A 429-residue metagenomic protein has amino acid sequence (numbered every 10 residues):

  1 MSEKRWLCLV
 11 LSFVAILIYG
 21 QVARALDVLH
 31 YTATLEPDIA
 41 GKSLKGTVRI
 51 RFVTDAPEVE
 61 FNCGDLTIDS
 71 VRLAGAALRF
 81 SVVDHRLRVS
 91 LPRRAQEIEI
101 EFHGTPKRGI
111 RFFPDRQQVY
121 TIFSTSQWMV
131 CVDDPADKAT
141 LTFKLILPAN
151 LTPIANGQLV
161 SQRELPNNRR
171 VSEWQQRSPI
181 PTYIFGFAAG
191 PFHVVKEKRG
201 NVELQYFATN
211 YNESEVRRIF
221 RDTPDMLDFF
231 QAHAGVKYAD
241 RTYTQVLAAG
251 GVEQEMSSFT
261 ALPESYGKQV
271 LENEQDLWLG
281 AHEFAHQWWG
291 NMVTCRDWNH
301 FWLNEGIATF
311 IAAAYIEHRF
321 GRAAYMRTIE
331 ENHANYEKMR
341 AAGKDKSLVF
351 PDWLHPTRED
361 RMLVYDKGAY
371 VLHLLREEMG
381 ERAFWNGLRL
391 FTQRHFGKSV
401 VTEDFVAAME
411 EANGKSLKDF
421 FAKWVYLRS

Functional and structural regions predicted by a protein language model:
M1-L9: Bacterial N-terminal signal peptides that target proteins for export
W6-L7, I18-R49, R111-F112: N-terminal, polar/Ser/Thr-rich
K45-D65, D133, L141-P148, E403: Surface-exposed beta-strand/loop patches in extracellular or lumenal glycoproteins
G46, V132-A281, F310-A313: Hydrophobic helix-coil surface modules that form long, contiguous segments used for peptide/substrate interaction
C63-R116, N167-E173: A surface-exposed beta-strand-loop module
F102-K144, G190-K196: Glycine/proline-rich low-complexity spacer/linker segments in large multi-domain proteins
P224, A261-E331, L388: Zinc-dependent metallopeptidase catalytic helix centered on the HExxH motif and its immediate flanking segment
R361-S429: Amphipathic alpha-helical substructures
